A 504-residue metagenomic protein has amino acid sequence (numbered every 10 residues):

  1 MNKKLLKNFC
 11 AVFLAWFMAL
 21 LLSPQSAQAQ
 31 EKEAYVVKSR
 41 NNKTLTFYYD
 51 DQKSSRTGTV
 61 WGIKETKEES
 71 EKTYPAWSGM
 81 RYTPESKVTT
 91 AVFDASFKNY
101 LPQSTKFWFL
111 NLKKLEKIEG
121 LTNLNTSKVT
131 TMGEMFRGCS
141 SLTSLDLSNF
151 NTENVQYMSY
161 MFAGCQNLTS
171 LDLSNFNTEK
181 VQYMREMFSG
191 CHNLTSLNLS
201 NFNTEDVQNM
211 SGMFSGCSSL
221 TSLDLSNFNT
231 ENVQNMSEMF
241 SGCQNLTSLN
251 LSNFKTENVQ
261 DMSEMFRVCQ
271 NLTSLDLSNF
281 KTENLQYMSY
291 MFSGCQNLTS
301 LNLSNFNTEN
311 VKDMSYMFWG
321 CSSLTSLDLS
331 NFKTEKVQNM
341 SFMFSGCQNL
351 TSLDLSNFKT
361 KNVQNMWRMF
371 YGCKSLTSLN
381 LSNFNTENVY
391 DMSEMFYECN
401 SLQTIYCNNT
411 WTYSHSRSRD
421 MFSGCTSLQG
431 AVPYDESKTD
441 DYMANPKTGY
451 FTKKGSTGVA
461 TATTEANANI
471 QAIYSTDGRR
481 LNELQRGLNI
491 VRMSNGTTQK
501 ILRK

Functional and structural regions predicted by a protein language model:
M1-A29, N469, G478-R479, K504: Gram-positive cell-envelope targeting signals
L5, V491-K504: C-terminal tail/sorting-segment detector
L5-F9, L22-S456: Negatively charged
K32-E33, N469, G487: Residue-level marker for the onset of beta-strands and adjacent loop->beta junctions in well-ordered domains
D51-Q52, Q485-N489, L502-K504: A short, sequence-level motif marking secondary-structure junctions
M80-R81, T122, A462, G478-L481: Short, flexible, glycine/charge-rich loop motifs used to bind or transfer phosphoryl groups or to couple energy/partner
K454-I473, D477: Residue-level detector of functionally pivotal "anchor" positions at catalytic/ligand-binding pockets or at interdomain
S475-T497: Short, surface-exposed loop/turn motifs with a glycine/proline- and acidic-biased composition
